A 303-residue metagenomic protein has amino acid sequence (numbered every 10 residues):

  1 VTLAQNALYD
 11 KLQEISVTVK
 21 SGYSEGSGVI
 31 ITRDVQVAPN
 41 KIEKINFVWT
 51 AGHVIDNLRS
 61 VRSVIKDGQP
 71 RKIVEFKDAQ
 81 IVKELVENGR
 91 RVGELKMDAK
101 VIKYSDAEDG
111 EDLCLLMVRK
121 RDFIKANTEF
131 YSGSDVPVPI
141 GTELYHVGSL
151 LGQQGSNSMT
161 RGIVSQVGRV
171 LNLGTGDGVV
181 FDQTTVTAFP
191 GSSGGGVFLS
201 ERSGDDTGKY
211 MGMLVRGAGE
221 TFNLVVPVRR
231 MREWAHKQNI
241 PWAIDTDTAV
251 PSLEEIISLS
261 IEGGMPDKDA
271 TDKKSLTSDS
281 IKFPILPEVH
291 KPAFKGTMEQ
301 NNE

Functional and structural regions predicted by a protein language model:
T2-A7, R59-K83, K125, L150-G152 (+1 more regions): C-terminal cap/linker of serine protease catalytic domains
Q5, S16-V48, M97, G194: A conserved glycine-rich beta-strand in the N-terminal activation segment of trypsin-fold
A7-L8, G26, D34, A38 (+3 more regions): Active-site substrate-binding loop(s) of clan PA
Q13-G22, G26, R119-E129, S156-W242: Active-site region of chymotrypsin-like
I30-T32, V101-K103, Q166, L199: A residue-level detector for short acidic-glycine micro-motifs
R33-E108: Catalytic-histidine neighborhood of serine endopeptidases, predominantly the chymotrypsin-like S1/PA family
A51-H53, S149, R202, R216: Short, surface-exposed secondary-structure boundary micro-motifs
R90-V101, I140-Y145, N157-R169: Beta-strand/loop subdomains of soluble extracytoplasmic proteins
